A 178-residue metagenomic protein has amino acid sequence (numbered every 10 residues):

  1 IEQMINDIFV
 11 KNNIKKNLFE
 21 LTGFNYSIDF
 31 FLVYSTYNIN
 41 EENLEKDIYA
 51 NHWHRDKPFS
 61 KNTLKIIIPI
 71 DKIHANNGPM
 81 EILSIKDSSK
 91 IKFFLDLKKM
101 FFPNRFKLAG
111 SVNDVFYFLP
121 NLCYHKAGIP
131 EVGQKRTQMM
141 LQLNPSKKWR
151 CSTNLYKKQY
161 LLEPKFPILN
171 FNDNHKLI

Functional and structural regions predicted by a protein language model:
I1-Y34, W53-K61: Signature of the catalytic double-stranded beta-helix
I14-L18, I66, C123: Alpha-helical packing segments of well-folded alpha/beta enzyme cores
F19-Y26, D71-H74, N121: Hydrophobic/aromatic-lined pockets within catalytic cores
I28-N38, M80-L83: Short, surface-exposed recognition loops or helix-turn segments adjacent to catalytic cores
F30-V33, I66-I68, M139-L143: A structural signal for short, well-ordered beta-strand segments
N43-A109, K148-K157: Catalytic core of non-heme Fe(II) oxygenases with the double-stranded beta-helix
D87-I178: Conserved double-stranded beta-helix
